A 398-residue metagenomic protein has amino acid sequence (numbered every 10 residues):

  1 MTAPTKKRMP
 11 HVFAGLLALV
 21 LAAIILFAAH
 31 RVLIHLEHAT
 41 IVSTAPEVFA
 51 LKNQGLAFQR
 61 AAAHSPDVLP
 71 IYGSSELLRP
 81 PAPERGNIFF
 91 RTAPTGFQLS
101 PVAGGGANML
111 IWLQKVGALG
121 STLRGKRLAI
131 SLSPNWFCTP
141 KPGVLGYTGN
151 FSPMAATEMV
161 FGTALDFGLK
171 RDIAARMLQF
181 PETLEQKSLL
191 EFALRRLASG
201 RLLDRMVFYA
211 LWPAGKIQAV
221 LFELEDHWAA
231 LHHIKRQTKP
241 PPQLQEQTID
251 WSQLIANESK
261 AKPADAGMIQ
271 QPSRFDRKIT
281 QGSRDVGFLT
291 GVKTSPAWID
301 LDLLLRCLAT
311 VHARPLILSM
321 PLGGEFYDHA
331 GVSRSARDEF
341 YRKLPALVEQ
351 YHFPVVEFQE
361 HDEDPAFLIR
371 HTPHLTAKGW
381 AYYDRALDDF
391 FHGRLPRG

Functional and structural regions predicted by a protein language model:
M1-P10: N-terminal Lys/Arg-rich, disordered targeting/topogenic segments
H11-R31: Hydrophobic membrane-insertion alpha-helices, especially the h-region of bacterial N-terminal signal peptides
L33-F97, Q114-A118: Membrane/wall-proximal cationic-aromatic binding patches
H38-A39, F151-T310: Secreted/periplasmic serine-hydrolase-like ester/acetyl group-modifying domain
E76-D172: Membrane-embedded segments
A219, E325-E357: Substrate-gating cap/lid alpha-helix
P272-F275, S283-G287, P321-S335: Active-site His/acidic residue clusters
H371-G398: Histidine-centered active-site loop/cap adjacent to the catalytic His in serine esterases/O-acetyl transfer systems
